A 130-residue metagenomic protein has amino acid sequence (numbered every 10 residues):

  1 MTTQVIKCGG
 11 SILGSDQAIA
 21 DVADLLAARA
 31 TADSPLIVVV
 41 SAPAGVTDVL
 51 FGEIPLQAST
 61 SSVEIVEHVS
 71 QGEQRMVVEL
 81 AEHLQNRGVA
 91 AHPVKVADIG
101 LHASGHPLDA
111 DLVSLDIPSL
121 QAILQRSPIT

Functional and structural regions predicted by a protein language model:
M1-T130: Nucleotide/pyrophosphate-binding catalytic subdomain
